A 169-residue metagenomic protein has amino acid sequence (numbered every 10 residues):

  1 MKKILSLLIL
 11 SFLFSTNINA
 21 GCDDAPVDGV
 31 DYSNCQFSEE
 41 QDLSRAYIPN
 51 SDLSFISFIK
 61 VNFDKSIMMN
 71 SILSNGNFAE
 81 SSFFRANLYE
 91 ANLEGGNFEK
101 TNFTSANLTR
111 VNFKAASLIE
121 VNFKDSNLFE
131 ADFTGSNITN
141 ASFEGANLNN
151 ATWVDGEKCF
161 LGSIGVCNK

Functional and structural regions predicted by a protein language model:
M1-I4: Positively charged n-region of N-terminal signal peptides that target proteins for export
S6-S15: Bacterial N-terminal signal peptides
I18-K169: Tandem repeat scaffolds
